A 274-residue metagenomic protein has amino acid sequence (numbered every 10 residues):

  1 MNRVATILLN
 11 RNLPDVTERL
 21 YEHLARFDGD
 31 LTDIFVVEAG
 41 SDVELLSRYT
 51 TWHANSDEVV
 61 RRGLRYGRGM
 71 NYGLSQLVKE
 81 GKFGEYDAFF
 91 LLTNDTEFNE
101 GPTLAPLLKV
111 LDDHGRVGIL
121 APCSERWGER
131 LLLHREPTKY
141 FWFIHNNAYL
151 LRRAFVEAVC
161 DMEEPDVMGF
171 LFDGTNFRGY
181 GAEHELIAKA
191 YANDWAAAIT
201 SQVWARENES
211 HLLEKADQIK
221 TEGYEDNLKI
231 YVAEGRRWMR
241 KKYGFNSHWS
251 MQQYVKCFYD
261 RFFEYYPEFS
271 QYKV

Functional and structural regions predicted by a protein language model:
M1-E22: N-proximal low-complexity "stem/linker" segments adjacent to membrane-targeting elements
E22-T32: Short, acidic, metal-binding catalytic loop of nucleotide-sugar glycosyltransferases
D30, V36-L46, E97: A conserved acidic beta->alpha catalytic loop
E44-Y86: Active-site-proximal specificity loops/subdomain of glycosyltransferases
G84-E97: Short beta-strand-to-loop acidic/aromatic patch adjacent to the donor-nucleotide binding site
N99-M168: Conserved catalytic core of nucleotide-sugar-dependent glycosyltransferases
L151-Y180, K189-W195: Aromatic-glycine-rich donor-binding/catalytic loop that engages nucleotide-sugar donors across glycosyltransferases
T175-V274: C-terminal catalytic/acceptor-binding lobe
